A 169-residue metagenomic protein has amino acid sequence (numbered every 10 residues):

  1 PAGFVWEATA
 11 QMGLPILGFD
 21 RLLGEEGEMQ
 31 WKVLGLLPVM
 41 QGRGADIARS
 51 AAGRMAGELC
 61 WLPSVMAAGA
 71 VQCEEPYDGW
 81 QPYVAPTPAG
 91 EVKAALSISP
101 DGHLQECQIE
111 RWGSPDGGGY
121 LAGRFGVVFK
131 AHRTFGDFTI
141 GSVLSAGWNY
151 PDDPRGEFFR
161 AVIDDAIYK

Functional and structural regions predicted by a protein language model:
P1, D20-L22, A70-P76, L96: Short, exposed beta-strand/loop patches in secreted or surface proteins that constitute
P1-L37: N-terminal mature ectodomain segment of secretory-pathway/periplasmic proteins
W6-A8, C60-L62, A67-A68, Q72-C73 (+4 more regions): Tryptophan-centered motif/residue detector
Q11-L14, K32-V39, I109-S114, A146-N149: Short, solvent-exposed aromatic-acidic interface loops
I16-G24, L37-R49, A95-S97, L121 (+1 more regions): Short amphipathic beta-strand/extended segments with alternating polar/hydrophobic composition
W31-T87, G119-Y120: Flexible, processing/modification-adjacent segments and terminal tails in exported/periplasmic/extracellular proteins
W80-Y168: Gly/Pro-enriched, hydrophobic low-complexity segments that function as extracytoplasmic propeptides/linkers
